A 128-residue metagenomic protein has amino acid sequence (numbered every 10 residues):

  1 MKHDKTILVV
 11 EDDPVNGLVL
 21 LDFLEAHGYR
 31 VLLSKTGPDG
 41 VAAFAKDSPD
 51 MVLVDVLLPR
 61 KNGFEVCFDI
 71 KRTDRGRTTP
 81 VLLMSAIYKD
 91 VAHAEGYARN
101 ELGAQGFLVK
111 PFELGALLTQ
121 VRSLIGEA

Functional and structural regions predicted by a protein language model:
E11: Conserved acidic carboxylate
V15, T36-D39, N62-E65: Acidic catalytic/metal-coordinating carboxylates
L18-A26: Charged docking surfaces used in two-component/phosphorelay signaling
G28-K35, A43: Short hydrophobic/Thr-rich beta-strand motif most characteristic of the beta2 strand and flanking loop of CheY-like
A42, F64-R77: Short amphipathic alpha-helix used as the core "switch/output" element in two-component signaling
S48-L53, L58: Active-site beta3 strand of CheY-like receiver
E65, Y88-L108, G115, T119: Alpha4 helix (beta4-alpha4-beta5 surface) of REC/receiver domains from two-component response regulators
